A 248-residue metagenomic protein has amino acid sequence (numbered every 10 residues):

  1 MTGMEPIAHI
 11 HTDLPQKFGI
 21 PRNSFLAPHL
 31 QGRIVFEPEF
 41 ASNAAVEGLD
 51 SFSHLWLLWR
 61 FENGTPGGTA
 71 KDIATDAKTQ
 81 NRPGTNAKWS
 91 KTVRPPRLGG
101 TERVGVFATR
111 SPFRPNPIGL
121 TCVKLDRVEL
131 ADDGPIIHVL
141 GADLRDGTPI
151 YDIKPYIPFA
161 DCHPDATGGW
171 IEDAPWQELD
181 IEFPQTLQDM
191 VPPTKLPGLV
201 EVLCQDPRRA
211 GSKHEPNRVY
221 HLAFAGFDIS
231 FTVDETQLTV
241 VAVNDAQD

Functional and structural regions predicted by a protein language model:
M1-C122, D126-D248: Glycine-rich, low-complexity intrinsically disordered segments
